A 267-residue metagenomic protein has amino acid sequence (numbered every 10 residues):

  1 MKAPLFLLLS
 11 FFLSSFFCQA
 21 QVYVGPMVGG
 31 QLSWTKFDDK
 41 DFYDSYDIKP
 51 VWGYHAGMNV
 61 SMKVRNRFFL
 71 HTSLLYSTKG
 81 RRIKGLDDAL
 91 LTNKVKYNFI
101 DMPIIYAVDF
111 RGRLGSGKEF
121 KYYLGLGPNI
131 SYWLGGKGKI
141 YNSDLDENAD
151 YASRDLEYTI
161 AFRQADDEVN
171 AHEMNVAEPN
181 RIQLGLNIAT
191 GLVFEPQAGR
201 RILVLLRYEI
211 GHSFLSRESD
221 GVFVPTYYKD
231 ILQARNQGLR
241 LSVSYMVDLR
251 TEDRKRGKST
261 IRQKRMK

Functional and structural regions predicted by a protein language model:
A20-G57, D248, K267: Short glycine/proline- and aromatic-enriched beta-strand/turn motifs that initiate or cap beta-hairpins
A20-Q21, N66-R67, R111-K121, P196-R201 (+1 more regions): Short loop/turn motifs that connect adjacent beta-strands in outer-membrane beta-barrel proteins
V22, P50-Y54, K96-M102, F120 (+2 more regions): Residues that define the transmembrane beta-barrel architecture of outer-membrane proteins
F37-Y43, R82-L90, G136-D144, L215-F223 (+1 more regions): Outer-membrane beta-barrel translocator domains and adjoining extracellular loop/strand segments of Gram-negative
D41-D47, D88-K94, E173-E178, T226-I231: Extracellular loop and loop/strand-boundary signature of outer-membrane beta-barrel proteins
S45-T92, I100: Glycine- and aromatic-enriched membrane insertion/assembly motifs of diderm outer-membrane and organelle channel
Y106-V222, L232, V247: Outer-membrane beta-barrel transmembrane domain signature
A107, R235-K267: Outer-membrane beta-barrel "beta-signal"
